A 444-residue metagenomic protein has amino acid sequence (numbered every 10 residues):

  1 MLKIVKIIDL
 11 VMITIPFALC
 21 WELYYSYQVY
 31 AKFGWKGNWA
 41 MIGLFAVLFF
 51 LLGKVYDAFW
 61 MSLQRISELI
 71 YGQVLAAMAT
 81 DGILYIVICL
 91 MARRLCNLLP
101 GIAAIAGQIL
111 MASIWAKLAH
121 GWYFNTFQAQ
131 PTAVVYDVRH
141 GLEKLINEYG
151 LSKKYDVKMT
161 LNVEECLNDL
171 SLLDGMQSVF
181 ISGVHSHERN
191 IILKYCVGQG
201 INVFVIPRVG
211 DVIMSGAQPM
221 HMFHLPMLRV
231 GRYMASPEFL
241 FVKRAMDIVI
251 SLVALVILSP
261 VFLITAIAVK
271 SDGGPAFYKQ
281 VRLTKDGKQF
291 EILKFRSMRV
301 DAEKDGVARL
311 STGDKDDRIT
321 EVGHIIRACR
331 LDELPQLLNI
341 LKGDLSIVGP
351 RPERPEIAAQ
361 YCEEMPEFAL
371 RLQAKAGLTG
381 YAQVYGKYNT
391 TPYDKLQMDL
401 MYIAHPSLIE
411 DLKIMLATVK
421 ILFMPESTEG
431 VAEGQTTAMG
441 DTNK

Functional and structural regions predicted by a protein language model:
M1-F124: Signature of alpha-helical transmembrane segments in polytopic membrane proteins
M1-P16, L118-S259, E429-K444: N-terminal hydrophobic signal-anchor/signal peptide
Q73-A77, A129-K144, P275-M298: Membrane-cytosol interface motif
A116-A129, A266-F277: Aromatic-capped interface at the extracytoplasmic side of an N-terminal signal-anchor transmembrane helix
G210-D211, Y278-R318, L378-Q397: Short, glycine-rich, amphipathic interfacial segments at transmembrane boundaries or analogous
F239-A302, N339, L408, I414-K444: A hydrophobic, helix-centered structural microdomain
T312-K375, I414-L422: A short, structured surface patch at a secondary-structure boundary
E367-K444: C-terminal terminal-structure detector
